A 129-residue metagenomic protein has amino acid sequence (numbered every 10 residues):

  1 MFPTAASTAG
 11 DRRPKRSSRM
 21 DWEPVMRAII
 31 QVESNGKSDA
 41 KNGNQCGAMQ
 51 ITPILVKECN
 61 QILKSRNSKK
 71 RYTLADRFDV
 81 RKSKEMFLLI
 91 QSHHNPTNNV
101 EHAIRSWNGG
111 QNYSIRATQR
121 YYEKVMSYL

Functional and structural regions predicted by a protein language model:
M1-R12: Bacterial Sec-dependent signal peptides at the C-terminal "C-region" and cleavage site
G10-L129: Catalytic glycan-binding domains that act on GlcNAc-containing polysaccharides
